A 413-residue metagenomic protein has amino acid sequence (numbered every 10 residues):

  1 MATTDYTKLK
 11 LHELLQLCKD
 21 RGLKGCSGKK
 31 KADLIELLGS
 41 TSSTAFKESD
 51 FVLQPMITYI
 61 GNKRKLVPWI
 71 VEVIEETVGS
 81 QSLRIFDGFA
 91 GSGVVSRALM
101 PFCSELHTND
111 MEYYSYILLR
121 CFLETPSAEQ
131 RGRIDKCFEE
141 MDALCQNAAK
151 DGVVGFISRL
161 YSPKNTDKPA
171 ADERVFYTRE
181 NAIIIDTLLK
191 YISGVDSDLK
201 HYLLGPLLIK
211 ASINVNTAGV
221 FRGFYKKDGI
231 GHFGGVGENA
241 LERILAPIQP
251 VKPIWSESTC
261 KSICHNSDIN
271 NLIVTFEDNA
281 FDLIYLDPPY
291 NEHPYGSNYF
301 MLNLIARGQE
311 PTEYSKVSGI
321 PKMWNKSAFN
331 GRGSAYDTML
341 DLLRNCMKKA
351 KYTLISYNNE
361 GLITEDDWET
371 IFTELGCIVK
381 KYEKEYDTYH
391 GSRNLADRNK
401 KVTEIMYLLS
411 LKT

Functional and structural regions predicted by a protein language model:
M1-A45: Basic helix-extension-helix modules of the SAP/HeH family
L37-G88, V94-P101, I117, T125: S-adenosyl-L-methionine
K47, F51, V67, E72 (+2 more regions): SAM-dependent nucleic-acid methyltransferase catalytic core
L83-Q146, Y161-S162, D172-R174, T187-S193 (+4 more regions): SAM cofactor-binding core of SAM-dependent methyltransferases, primarily the Rossmann-like beta-alpha-beta module
N291-K349: SAM-dependent methyltransferase catalytic-core segment centered on the flexible catalytic loop and adjoining short
K326-C377, E383: Conserved Class I SAM-dependent methyltransferase catalytic core
E365-T413: Class I S-adenosyl-L-methionine
